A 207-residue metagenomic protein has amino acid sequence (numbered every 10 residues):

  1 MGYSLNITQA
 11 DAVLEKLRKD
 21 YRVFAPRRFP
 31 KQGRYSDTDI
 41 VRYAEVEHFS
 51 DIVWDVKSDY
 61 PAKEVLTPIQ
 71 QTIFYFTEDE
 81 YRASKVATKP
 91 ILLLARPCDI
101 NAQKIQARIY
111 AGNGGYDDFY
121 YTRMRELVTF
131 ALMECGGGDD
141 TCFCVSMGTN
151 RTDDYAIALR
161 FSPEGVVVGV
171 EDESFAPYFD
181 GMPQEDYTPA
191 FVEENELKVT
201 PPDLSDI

Functional and structural regions predicted by a protein language model:
M1-D206: Iron-sulfur-associated redox domains of electron-transfer enzymes in respiratory and anaerobic energy metabolism
